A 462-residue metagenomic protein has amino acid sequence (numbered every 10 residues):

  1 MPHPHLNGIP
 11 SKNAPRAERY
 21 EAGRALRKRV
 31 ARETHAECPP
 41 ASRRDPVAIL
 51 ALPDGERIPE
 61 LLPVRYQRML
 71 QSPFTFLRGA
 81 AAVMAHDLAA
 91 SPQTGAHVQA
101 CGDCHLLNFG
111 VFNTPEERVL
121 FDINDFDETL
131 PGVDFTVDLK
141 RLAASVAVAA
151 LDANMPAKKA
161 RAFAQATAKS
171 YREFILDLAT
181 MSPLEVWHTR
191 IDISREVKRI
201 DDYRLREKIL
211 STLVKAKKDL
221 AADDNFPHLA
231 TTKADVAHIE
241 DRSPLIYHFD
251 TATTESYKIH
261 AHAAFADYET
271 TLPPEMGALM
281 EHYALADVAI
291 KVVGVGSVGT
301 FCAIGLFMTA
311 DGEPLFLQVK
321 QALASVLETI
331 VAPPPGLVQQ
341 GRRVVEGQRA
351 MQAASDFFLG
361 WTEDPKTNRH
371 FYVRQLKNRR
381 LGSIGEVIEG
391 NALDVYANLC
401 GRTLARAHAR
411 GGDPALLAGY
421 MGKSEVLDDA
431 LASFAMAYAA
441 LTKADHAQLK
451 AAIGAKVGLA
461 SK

Functional and structural regions predicted by a protein language model:
M1-H3, D103: Intrinsically disordered, low-complexity regions enriched for glutamine and histidine
H3-A14: General secondary-structure propensity
K12-C101, L106-K218, F265-K462: Conserved ATP-binding subdomain of kinase catalytic cores across diverse folds
I191-A261: Long, low-complexity segments enriched in small/aliphatic residues
